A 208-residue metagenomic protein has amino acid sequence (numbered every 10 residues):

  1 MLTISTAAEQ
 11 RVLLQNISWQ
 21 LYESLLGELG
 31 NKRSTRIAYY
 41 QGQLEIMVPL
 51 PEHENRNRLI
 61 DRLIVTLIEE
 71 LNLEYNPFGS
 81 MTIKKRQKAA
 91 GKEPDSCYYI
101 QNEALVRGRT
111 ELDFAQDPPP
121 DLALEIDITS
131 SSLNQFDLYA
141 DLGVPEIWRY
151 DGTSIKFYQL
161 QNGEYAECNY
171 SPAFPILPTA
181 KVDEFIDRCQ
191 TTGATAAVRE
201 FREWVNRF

Functional and structural regions predicted by a protein language model:
M1-L142, R149-F208: Gly/Pro/Ser/Thr-rich low-complexity, intrinsically disordered segments predominantly at protein N-termini
